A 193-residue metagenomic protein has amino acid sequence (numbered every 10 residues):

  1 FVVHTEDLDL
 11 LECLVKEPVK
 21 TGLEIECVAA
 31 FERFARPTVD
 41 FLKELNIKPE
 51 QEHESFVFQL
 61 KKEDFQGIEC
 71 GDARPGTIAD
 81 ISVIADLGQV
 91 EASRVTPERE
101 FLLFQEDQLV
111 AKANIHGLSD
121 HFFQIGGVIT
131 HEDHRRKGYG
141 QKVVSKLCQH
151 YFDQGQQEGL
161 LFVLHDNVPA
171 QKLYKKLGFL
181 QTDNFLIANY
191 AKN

Functional and structural regions predicted by a protein language model:
V2-C70, A188: Acyl-donor-binding surface of acyltransferase catalytic domains
L8-E17, T130-E132, R136-D153, Q171-K176: Conserved acetyl-CoA-binding loop-helix of GNAT-fold acetyltransferases
G22-E32, Y151-V163: Conserved GNAT acetyl-CoA-binding A-motif
A29-A35, L161-Q171, I187-N193: Conserved beta-strand-loop-alpha-helix junction that forms the acyl-donor binding cleft
F31, D72-I84: A short beta-loop-alpha structural element at the N-terminal edge of CoA-dependent acyl/N-acetyltransferase catalytic
T38, L42, Y174, F179: Conserved active-site tyrosine of GNAT-family acetyltransferases
D86-A92: Helix-loop element at the rim of GNAT/NAT acetyltransferase active sites that forms part of the acceptor-substrate
A92-I129: A conserved beta-strand-loop-helix scaffold within acyl/acetyltransferase catalytic domains
